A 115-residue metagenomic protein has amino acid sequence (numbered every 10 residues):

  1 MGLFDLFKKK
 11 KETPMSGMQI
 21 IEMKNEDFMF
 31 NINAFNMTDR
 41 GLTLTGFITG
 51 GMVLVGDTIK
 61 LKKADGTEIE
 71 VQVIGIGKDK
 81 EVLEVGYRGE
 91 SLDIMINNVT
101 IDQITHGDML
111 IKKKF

Functional and structural regions predicted by a protein language model:
M1-E12: Polybasic, Ser/Thr-rich amphipathic helices
K11-T38, T49, I59-F115: Beta-strand/loop-dominated core regions that host nucleotide or nucleotide-derived cofactor-binding catalytic loops
L42-L44: Structural beta-strand segments of beta-rich domains
G51-V55: A short beta-turn/strand-edge loop motif at beta-sheet boundaries
